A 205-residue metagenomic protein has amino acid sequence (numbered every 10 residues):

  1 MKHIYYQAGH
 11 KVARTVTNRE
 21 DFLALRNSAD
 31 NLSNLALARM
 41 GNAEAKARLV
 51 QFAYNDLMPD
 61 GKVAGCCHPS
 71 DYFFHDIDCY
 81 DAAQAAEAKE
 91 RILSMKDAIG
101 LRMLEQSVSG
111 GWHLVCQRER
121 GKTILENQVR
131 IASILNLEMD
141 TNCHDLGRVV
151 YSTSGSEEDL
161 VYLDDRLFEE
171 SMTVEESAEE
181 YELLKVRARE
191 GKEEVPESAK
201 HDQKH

Functional and structural regions predicted by a protein language model:
M1, E44, S94-M103, S133-M139: Structural alpha-beta junctions
M1-D71, A82, P196: DNA replication initiation on ssDNA origins
K2, V50, Y72-F73, R102 (+2 more regions): A broad, low-specificity signal marking well-ordered, structured residues that form hydrophobic/aromatic
R14-R26, A86-I92, L160-M172: Short, polar loop/linker segments at the starts of domains and inter-domain junctions
N18-D21, S28, I77, R118 (+1 more regions): Residues immediately flanking
H68-A83, E87-I99, S107-I134, S156-E158 (+1 more regions): Modules that initiate DNA replication and primer synthesis
R102-S109, D140-D145: Short beta-strand
R120, L135-K192: Catalytic "initiation/cleavage/transfer" segments centered on a nucleophilic residue and adjacent nucleic-acid-engaging
